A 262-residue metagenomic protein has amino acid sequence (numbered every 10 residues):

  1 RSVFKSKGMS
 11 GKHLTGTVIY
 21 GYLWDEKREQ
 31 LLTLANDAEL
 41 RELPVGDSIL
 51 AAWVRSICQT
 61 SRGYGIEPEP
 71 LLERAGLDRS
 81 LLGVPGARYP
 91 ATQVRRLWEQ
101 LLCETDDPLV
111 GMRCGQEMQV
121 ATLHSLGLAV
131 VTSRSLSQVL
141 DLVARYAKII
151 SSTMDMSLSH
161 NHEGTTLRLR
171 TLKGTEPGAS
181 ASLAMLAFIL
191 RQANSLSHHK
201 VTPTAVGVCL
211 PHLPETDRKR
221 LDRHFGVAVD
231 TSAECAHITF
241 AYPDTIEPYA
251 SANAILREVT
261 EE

Functional and structural regions predicted by a protein language model:
V3-R168, A181, F188, P214-D217: N-terminal low-complexity or simple alpha-helical regulatory segments that function as activation/interaction modules
S152, E163, T202, S232-E234: A generic structural signal for well-ordered coil/turn residues at beta-strand boundaries that shape enzyme active-site
H160, L169-K173, L210, Y242: Short, structured patches in soluble enzyme cores that scaffold and shape functional sites
T175-A179, E247-Y249: A generic structural signal for short coil/turn motifs at secondary-structure boundaries
G178-S182, L186, N253, R257: Short, charged, low-complexity patches
Q192-K200: Juxtamembrane segments at transmembrane-helix boundaries in multi-pass signal-transduction membrane proteins
V201-R220: Beta-rich nucleic-acid/ligand-interaction surfaces
T216-E262: Extended mid-to-C-terminal alpha-helical interaction segments
